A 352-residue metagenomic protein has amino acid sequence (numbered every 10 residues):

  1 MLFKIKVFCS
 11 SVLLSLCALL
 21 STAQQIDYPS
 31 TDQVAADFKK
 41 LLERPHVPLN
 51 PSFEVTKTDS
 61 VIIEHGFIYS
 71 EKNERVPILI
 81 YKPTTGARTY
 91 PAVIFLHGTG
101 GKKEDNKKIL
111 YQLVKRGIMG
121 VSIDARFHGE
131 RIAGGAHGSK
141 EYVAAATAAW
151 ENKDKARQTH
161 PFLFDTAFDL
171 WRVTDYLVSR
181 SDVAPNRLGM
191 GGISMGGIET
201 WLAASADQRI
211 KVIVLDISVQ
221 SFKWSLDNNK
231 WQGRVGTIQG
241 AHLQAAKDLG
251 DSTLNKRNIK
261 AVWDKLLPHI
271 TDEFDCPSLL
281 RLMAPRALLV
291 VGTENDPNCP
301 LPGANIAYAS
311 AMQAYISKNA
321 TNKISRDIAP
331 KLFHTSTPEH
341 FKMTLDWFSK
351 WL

Functional and structural regions predicted by a protein language model:
M1-I26: Bacterial Sec-dependent N-terminal signal peptides
K40-R88: N-terminal cap/lid segment of alpha/beta-hydrolase-fold proteins
R88, T99-F168, W224-N229: Cap/lid segment of the alpha/beta-hydrolase catalytic domain
D182-S194: Alpha/beta-hydrolase fold nucleophile elbow
G197-Q208: Short glycine-enriched nucleophile-adjacent loop and the immediately C-terminal alpha-helix near the catalytic center
V212-L279, P300, A304-Y308, I316-T321: Mobile cap/lid helix-loop segments that gate and shape the active-site cleft of serine hydrolases
A245, Y308-L352: C-terminal catalytic histidine-bearing segment of alpha/beta-hydrolase fold enzymes
A284-L301: Conserved strand-to-loop "acid loop" that flanks and positions the catalytic carboxylate
